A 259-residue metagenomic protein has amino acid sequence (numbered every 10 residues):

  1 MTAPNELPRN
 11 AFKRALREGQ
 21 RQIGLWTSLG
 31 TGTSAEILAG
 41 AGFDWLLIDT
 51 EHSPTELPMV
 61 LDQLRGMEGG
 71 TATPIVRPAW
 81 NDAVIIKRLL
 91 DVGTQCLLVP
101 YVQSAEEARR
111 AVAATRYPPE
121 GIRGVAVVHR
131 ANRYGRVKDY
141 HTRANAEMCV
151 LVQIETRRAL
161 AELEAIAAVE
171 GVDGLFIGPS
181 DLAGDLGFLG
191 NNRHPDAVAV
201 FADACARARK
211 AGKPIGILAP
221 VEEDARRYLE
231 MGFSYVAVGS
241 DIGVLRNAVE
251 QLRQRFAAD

Functional and structural regions predicted by a protein language model:
M1-S28, R136-A146, A202-K210, A257: N-terminal amphipathic alpha-helix/helix-capping segment at the start of soluble metabolic enzymes
T2-P74, P78-N81, A113, V150 (+1 more regions): Conserved N-terminal beta1-alpha1 strand-loop-helix module at the mouth
A41-W45, D91-C96, T115-Y117, V169-G174 (+1 more regions): Glycine-enriched alpha-helix->loop->beta-strand junction motifs that scaffold or abut catalytic
L46-L47, I75, L98, F176 (+2 more regions): Conserved beta-strand positions in the central sheet of alpha/beta enzyme cores
L57-D91, A113-E120, T142-N145, R193-G216 (+1 more regions): Alpha-helix-loop-beta-strand connector modules within alpha/beta enzyme cores
D82, R123-R136, M148, I154-R158 (+1 more regions): C-terminal alpha-helical cap/extension of soluble enzyme domains
V84, T94-E170, D181-G184, D259: Conserved anion-binding
C96-R110, L175-L186, M231-Q251: Glycine-rich phosphate-binding active-site loops on the catalytic face of alpha/beta enzymes
